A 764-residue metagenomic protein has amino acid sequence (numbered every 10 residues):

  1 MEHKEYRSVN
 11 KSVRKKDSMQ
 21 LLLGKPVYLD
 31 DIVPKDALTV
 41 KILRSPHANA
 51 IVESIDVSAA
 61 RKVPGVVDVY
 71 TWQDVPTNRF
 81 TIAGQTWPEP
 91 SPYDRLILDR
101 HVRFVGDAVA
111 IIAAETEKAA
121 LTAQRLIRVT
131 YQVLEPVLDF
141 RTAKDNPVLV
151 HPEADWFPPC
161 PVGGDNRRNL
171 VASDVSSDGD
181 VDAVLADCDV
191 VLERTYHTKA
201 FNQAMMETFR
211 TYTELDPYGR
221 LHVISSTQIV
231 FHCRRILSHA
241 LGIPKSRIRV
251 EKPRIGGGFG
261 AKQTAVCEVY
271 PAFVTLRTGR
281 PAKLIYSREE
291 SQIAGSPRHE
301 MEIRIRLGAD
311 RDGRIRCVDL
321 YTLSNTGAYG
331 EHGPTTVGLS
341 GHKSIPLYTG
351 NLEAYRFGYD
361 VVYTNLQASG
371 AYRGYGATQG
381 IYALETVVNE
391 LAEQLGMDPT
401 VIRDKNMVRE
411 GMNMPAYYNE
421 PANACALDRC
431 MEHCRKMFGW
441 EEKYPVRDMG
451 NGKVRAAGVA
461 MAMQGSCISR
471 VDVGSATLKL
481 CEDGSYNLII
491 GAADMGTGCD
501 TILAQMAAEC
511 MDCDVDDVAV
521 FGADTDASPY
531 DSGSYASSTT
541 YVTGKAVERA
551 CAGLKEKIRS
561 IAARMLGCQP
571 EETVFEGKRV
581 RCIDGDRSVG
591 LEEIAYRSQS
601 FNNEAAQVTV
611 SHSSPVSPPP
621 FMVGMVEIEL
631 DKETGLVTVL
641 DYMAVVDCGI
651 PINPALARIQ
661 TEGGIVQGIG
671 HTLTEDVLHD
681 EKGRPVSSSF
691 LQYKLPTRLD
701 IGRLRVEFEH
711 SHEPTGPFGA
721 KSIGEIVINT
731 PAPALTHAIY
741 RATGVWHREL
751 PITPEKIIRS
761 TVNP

Functional and structural regions predicted by a protein language model:
M1-D165, V191, R277, R597: Flexible, low-hydrophobicity surface segments
K11, D17-L23, W87-P88, G164-T211 (+5 more regions): Glycine-rich loop/linker segments at domain edges
W72-Q73, G242-R247, L276-A282, R311 (+2 more regions): C-terminal catalytic domains of large/alpha subunits in multi-subunit enzymes
R79-G84, A123-L126, R234-I236, F259-A265 (+11 more regions): Short acidic, glycine/serine/threonine-rich loops at helix termini
R100-H101, P244-K252, L276-S287, S291-A294: Conserved catalytic cysteine-centered active-site region of acyl-thioester-dependent Claisen-condensing enzymes
V150-L241, M407-S485, P615, V686-D700 (+1 more regions): Helix-loop-helix junctions that connect adjacent transmembrane helices in secondary transporters/permeases, recognized
R235, G256-G279, K283-I285, C499-M506: Thiamine diphosphate
S466-S528, T543: Catalytic phosphate/nucleotide-handling subdomain of diverse soluble enzymes
